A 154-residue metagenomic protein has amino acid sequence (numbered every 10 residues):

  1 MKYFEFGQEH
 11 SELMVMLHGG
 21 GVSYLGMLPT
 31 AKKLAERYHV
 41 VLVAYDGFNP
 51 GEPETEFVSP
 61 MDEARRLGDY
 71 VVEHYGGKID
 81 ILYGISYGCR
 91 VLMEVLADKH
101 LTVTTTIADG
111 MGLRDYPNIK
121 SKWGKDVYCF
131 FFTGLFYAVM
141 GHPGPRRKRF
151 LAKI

Functional and structural regions predicted by a protein language model:
F4-E52: Conserved HGGG/HGGXW glycine-rich cap/lid loop of the alpha/beta-hydrolase fold
L13, H39, I79-I81, T104: Structural signature of beta-strand start/N-cap positions in the alpha/beta core of ABC transporter nucleotide-binding
P29, E94-D98: Active-site signature of alpha/beta-hydrolase-fold catalytic machinery across serine- and Asp/Cys-nucleophile hydrolases
L34, K99-H100: Active-site catalytic pocket residues across diverse enzymes, especially alpha/beta-hydrolases
L42-Y83: Active-site loop/oxyanion-hole signature of alpha/beta-hydrolase fold enzymes
Y83-L92: Gly/Ala-rich beta-loop-alpha elbow adjacent to hydrolase catalytic centers
A97, V103-L135: Flexible "cap/lid" loop of the alpha/beta hydrolase fold
Y116-I119, L135-I154: Conserved alpha/beta-hydrolase catalytic His-Asp/Glu region
